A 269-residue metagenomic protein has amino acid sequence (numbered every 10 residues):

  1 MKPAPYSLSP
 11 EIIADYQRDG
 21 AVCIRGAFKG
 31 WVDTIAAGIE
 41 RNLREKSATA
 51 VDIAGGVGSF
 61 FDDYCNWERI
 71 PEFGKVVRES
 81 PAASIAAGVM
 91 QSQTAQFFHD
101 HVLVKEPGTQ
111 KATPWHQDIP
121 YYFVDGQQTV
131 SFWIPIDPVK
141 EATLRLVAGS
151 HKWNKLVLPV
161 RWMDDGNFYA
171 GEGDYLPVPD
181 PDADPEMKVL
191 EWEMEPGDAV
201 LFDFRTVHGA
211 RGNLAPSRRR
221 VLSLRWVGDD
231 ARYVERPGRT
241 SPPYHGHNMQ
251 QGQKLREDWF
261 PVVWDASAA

Functional and structural regions predicted by a protein language model:
M1-R18, V22-W115, P120-Y122, P237 (+2 more regions): Non-heme Fe(II)-dependent double-stranded beta-helix
K2, E45-G55, P159-W162, A199-L201 (+1 more regions): Non-heme Fe(II)/2-oxoglutarate
A82, S92, P107-Q110, D137-E141 (+3 more regions): Short, charged/polar surface micro-motifs in flexible loops or helix N-caps
D100, V130, A142, R220: Change "...and in nucleic-acid phosphodiester-cleaving endonucleases..." to "...and in nucleic-acid processing enzymes
H101, Q117, I134-P138, A148: Short, structured patches in soluble enzyme cores that scaffold and shape functional sites
D118-P120, T129, H208-N213: Glycine-rich phosphate/pyrophosphate-binding beta-alpha loops
F123-K140, E193, L201, R225-G228: Short, conserved beta-strand element in jelly-roll/cupin
V139-V207: Double-stranded beta-helix
